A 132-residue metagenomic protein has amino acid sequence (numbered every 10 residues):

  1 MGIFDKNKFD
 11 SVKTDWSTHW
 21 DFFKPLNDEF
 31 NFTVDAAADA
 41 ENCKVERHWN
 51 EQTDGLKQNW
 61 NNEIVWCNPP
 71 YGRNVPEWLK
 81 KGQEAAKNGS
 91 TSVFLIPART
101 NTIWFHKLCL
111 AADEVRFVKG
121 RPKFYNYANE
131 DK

Functional and structural regions predicted by a protein language model:
M1-K132: Class I S-adenosyl-L-methionine-dependent methyltransferase catalytic core
